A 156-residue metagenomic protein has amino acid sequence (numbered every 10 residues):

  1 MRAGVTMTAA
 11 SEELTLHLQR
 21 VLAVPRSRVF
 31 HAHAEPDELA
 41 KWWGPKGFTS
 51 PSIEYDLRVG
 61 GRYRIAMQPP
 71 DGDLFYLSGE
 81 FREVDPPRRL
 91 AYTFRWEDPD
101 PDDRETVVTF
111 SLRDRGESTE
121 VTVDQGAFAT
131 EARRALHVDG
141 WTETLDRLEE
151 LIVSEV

Functional and structural regions predicted by a protein language model:
M1-T49: Hydrophobic ligand-binding cavity/cleft-lining segments
R2-V5, S11-E13, I53, R58 (+5 more regions): Charge-dense, helix-prone N-terminal extensions
H17-L18, D37-L74, V156: Short beta-edge strand/loop motif at the mouth of beta-sheet-based domains
R20, S52-I53, L77-E83, T106-R113: Hydrophobic/aromatic beta-strand elements that line small-molecule binding cavities or substrate pockets in beta-rich
R26-S27, R58, R82-R89, S111-E120: A short, structured loop/turn motif at beta-sheet edges
V29, L39, Y63-I65, F81 (+4 more regions): Hydrophobic pocket/interface hotspot
A34, L145-V153: Short amphipathic alpha-helical signal-transduction/dimerization elements
A91-T142: Beta-strand/loop substructures that line and gate deep hydrophobic ligand-binding cavities in soluble
